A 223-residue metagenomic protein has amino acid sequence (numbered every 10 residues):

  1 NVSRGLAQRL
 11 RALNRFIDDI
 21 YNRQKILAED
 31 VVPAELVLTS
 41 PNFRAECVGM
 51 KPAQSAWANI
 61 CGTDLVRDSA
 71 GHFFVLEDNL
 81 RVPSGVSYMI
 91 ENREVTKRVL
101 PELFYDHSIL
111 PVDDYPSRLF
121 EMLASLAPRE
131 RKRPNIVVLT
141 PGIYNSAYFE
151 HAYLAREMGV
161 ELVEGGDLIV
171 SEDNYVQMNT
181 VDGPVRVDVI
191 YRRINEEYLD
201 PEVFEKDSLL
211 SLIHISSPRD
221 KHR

Functional and structural regions predicted by a protein language model:
N1-S211: ATP-dependent carboxylate activation and anion-phosphoryl transfer catalytic cores that bind Mg-ATP to form
I213-H214, P218-R223: Single conserved hydrophobic/aromatic residue that forms the stacking wall/gate of nucleotide- or nucleobase-binding
